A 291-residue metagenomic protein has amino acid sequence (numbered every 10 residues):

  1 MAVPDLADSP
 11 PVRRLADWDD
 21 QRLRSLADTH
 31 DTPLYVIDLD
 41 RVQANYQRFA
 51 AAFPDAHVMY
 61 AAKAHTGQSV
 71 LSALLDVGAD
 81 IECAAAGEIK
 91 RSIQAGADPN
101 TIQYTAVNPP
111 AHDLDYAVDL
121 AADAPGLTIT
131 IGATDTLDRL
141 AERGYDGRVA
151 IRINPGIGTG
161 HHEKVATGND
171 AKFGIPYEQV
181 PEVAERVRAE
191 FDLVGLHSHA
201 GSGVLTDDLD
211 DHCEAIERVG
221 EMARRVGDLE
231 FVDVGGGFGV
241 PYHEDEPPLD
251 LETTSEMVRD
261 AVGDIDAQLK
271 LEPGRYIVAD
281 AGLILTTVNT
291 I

Functional and structural regions predicted by a protein language model:
M1-I131, L137-G147, R188-F191: A charged N-terminal "starter" segment
T29-Y35, S72, P99-N100, V118-I129 (+3 more regions): Glycine-rich tight-turn/loop motif centered on a GG-T
N45, S92, E178-F191, R218-R225: Structured alpha-helical segments in the cores of large, soluble enzyme domains
A64-T66, G87, N108, A133-D135 (+4 more regions): Active-site-proximal loop/turn and secondary-structure-junction residues that shape catalytic pockets, frequently
L71, Q94, L114-Y116, L140-Y145 (+4 more regions): Short acidic, glycine/serine/threonine-rich loops at helix termini
A84-G87, T105-P109, D146-E163, L193-S198 (+1 more regions): Non-cysteine beta-strand/loop elements that form the S-adenosyl-L-methionine
G156-D192: Histidine/acidic-residue-rich, glycine-tolerant segments that coordinate divalent metal ions
A200-V204, D208-I291: C-terminal active-site-proximal or functional interface alpha/beta core segments in diverse enzymes
